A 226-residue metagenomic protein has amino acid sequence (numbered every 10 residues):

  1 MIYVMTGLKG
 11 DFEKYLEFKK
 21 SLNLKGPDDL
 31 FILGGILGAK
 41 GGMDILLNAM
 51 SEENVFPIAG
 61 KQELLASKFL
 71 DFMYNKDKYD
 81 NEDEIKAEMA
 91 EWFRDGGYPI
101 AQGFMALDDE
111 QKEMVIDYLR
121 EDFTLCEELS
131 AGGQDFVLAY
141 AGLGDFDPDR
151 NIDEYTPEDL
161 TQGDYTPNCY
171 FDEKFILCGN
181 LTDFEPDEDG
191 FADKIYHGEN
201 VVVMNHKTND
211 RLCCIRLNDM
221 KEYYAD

Functional and structural regions predicted by a protein language model:
M1-I45: N-terminal active-site segment of His-dependent metallophosphoesterases
I2-Y3, D29-F31, F56-P57, F136 (+2 more regions): Hydrophobic "anchor" residues on beta-strands that sit immediately upstream of conserved functional sites
G7, G34-G35, G60-K61, N180 (+1 more regions): Active-site glycine-centered loops adjacent to acidic/histidine catalytic or metal-binding residues that shape
K9-E13, G38-G41, L64-S67, D145-F146 (+2 more regions): Active-site environment of divalent metal-dependent phosphoester hydrolases
K25-D28, E52-N54, G133-Q134, D172-E173: A general structural motif
K40-L46, S51-L125, Q134: Active-site neighborhood of divalent metal-dependent phosphoester bond hydrolases
R94-D210, K221-E222: Acidic, His/Gly-enriched loop-helix segments that form or flank divalent-metal centers in metallo-dependent hydrolases
